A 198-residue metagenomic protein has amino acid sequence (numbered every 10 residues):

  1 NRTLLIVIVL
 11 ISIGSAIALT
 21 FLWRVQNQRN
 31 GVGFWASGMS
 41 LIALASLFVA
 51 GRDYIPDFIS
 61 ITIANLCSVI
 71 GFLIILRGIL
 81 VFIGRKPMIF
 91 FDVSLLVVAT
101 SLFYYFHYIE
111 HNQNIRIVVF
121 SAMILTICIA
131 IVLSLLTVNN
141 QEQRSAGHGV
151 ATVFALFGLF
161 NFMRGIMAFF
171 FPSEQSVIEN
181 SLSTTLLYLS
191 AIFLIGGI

Functional and structural regions predicted by a protein language model:
N1, G197-I198: Short intrinsically disordered, low-complexity coil segments enriched in acidic
N1-G14: Hydrophobic transmembrane alpha-helical segments in integral membrane proteins
S15-V32, L44-Y188, G197: Juxtamembrane segments at transmembrane-helix boundaries in multi-pass signal-transduction membrane proteins
F193: Eukaryote-biased recognition of electropositive, low-complexity segments and basic polyanion/acidic-motif-binding
